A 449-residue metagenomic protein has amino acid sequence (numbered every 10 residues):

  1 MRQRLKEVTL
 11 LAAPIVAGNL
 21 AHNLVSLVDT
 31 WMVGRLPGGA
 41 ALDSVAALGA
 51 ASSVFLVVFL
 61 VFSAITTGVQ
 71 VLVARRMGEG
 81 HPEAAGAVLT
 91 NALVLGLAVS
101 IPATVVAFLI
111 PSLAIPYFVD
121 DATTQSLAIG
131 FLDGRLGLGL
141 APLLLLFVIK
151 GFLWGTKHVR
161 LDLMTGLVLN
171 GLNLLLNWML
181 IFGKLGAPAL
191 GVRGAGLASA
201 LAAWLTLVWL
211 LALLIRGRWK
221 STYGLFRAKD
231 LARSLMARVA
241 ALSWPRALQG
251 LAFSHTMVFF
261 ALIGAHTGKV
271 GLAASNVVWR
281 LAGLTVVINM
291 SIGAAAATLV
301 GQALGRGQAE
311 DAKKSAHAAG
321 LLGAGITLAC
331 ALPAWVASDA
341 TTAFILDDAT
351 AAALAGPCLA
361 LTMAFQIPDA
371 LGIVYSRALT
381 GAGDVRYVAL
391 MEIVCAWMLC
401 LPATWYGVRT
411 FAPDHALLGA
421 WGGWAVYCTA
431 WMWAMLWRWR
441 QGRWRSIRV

Functional and structural regions predicted by a protein language model:
M1-A12, V73-A141, L172, A187-W244 (+2 more regions): Short alpha-helical transmembrane segments in multi-pass integral membrane proteins
V16-T67, V71, R135-P142, A237-Q302 (+5 more regions): Transmembrane helix-bundle signature of multi-pass secondary active exporters and lipid flippases
L27, L36-L42, R76-E79, G155-T156 (+5 more regions): Helix-loop interface residues and adjacent transmembrane-helix termini in multi-pass membrane transporters, primarily
V33, M179-R193: Interfacial helix-loop-helix junctions of multi-pass membrane proteins
V45-V105, L143-K157, L161-D162, A274-S338 (+1 more regions): Small-residue-rich hydrophobic transmembrane alpha-helices
S63-T66, Q70, R135-W154, D162-N170 (+5 more regions): Short runs within selected transmembrane alpha-helices of multi-pass transporters and secretion channels
A107, N177, I181, L210-L214 (+6 more regions): Structural signal for membrane-spanning alpha-helices in multi-pass inner-membrane proteins, emphasizing helix cores
C400-V408: Hydrophobic alpha-helical transmembrane segments in multi-pass integral membrane proteins
